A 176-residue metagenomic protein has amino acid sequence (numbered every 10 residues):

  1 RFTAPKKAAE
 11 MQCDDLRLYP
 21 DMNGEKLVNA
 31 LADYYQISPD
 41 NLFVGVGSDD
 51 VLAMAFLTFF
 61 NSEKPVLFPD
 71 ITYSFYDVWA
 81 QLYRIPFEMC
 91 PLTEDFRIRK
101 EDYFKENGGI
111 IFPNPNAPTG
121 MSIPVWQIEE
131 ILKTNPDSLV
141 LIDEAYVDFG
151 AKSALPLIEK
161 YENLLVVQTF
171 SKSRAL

Functional and structural regions predicted by a protein language model:
R1, S48-D49, Y73, N114-P118 (+2 more regions): Short glycine-rich anion-binding loops that position phosphate/pyrophosphate groups of nucleotides and phosphorylated
R1-D49, M54: N-terminal small-domain helix-loop-helix segment of the aminotransferase-like
F2, L52-A53, Y76-D77, T119-G120 (+2 more regions): Glycine/Thr-rich phosphate-binding loops of Rossmann-like dinucleotide-binding domains
I37, I85, S138: Short glycine/serine/threonine/alanine-rich loop segments
S38-L42, E63-P65, E144, E162-N163: Short acidic capping loops at alpha-helix termini that bridge into adjacent secondary structure
T58-P113, P118: PLP-dependent aminotransferase-like
R97-E106, P118-S173: Active-site pre-lysine segment of PLP-dependent enzymes
